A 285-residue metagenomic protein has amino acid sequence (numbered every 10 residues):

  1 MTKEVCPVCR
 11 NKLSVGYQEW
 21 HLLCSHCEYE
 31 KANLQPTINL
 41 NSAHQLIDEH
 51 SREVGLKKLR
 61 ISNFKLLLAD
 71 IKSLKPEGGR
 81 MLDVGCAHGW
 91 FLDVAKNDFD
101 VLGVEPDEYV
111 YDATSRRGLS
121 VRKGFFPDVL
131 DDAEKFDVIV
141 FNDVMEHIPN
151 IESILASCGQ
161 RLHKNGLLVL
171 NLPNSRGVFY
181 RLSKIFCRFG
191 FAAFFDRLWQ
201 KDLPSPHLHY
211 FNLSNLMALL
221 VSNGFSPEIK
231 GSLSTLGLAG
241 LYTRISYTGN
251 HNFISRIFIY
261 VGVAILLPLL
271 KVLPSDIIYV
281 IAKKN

Functional and structural regions predicted by a protein language model:
M1-N142, E152-L155, S232-L233, T243-T248 (+2 more regions): Conserved N-terminal segment of class I S-adenosyl-L-methionine
E77, D98, R117, K164-N165 (+2 more regions): Structured helix-beta-strand junction loops
F141, P149-Q160, L167-V280: S-adenosyl-L-methionine-dependent methyltransferase catalytic module, highlighting the catalytic core
M145: Conserved SAM-binding site of S-adenosyl-L-methionine-dependent methyltransferases, i.e., the hydrophobic residues
